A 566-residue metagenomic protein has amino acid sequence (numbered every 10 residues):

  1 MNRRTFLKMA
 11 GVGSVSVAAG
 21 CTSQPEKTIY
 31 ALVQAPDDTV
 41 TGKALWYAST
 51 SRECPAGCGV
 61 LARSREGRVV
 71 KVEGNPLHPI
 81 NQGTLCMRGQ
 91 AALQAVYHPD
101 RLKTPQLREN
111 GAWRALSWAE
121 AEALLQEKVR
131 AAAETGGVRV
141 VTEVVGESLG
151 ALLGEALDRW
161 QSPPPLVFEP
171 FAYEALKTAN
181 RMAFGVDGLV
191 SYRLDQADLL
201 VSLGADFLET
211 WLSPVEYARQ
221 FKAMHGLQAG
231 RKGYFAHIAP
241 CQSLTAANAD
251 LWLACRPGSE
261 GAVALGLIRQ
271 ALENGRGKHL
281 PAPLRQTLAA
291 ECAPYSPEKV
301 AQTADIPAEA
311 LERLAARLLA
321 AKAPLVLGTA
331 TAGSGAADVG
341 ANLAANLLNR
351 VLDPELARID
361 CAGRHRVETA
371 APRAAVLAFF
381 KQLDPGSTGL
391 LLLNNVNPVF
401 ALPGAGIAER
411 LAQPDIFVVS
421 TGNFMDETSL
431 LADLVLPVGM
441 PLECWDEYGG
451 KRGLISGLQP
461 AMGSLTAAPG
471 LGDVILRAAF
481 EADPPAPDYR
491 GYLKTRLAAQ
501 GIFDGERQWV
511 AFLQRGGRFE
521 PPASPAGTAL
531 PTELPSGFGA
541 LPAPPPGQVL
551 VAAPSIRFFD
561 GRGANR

Functional and structural regions predicted by a protein language model:
M1-N274, Q286-A290, E298, P307 (+2 more regions): N-terminal export/assembly segments and adjacent metallocofactor-ligating motifs of anaerobic energy-metabolism
M9, G13, L61, L124 (+21 more regions): Generic, well-ordered alpha-helical scaffold segments in large soluble proteins
A48, G154, L189, S202-N248 (+5 more regions): A cross-kingdom feature strongest in bacterial/archaeal respiratory oxidoreductases
V70, G277-H279, L311-E312, L325-V326 (+6 more regions): Acidic/polar loop patches that form or flank catalytic/metal-binding clefts of enzymes that bind anionic ligands
V141-V145, G204-A205, G328-A332, L393-N397: Structural motif
Q242-N248, E291-S296, A320-G328, E355-C361 (+4 more regions): Short acidic (Asp/Glu) and glycine-rich catalytic loops that position anionic groups and cofactors
R276-I306, S464-A526: N-terminal leader/propeptide and maturation segments of large enzyme subunits in energy/redox metabolism and hydrolases
L318-P385, L550-A553: A glycine-rich, hydrophobic/aromatic-adjacent loop/helix-cap motif
